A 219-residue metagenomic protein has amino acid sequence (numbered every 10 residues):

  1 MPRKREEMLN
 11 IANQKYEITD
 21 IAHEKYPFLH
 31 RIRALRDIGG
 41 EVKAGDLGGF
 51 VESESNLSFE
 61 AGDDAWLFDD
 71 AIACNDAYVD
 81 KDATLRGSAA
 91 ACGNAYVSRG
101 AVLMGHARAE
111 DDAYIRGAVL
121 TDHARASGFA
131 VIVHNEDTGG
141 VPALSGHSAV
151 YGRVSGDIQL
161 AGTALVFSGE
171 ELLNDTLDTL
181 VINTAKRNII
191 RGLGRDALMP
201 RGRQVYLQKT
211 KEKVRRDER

Functional and structural regions predicted by a protein language model:
M1-D64, D70, S88, N94 (+8 more regions): Terminal amphipathic alpha-helical/low-complexity segments used for targeting or macromolecular assembly
V42-G45, A126, I132, D137-T138 (+2 more regions): Beta-strand-rich solenoid/repeat architectures in extracellular/passenger domains of polysaccharide-targeting enzymes
S58-D69, K81, R99, R116 (+4 more regions): Surface-exposed loop/turn motifs in large extracellular/passenger domains
E136-T138, S148-V150, V154, I158-V166 (+1 more regions): Extracellular beta-rich repeat passengers
